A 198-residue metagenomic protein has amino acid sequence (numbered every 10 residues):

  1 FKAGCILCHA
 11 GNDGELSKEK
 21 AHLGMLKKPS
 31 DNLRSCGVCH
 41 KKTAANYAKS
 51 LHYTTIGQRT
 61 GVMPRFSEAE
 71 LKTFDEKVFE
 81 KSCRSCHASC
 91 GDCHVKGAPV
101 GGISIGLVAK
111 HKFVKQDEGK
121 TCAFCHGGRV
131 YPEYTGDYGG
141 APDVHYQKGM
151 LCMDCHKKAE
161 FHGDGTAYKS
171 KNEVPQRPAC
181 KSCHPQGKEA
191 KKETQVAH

Functional and structural regions predicted by a protein language model:
F1-G119, A123-R177, S182-H198: Sequence context of c-type cytochrome heme-c attachment sites
